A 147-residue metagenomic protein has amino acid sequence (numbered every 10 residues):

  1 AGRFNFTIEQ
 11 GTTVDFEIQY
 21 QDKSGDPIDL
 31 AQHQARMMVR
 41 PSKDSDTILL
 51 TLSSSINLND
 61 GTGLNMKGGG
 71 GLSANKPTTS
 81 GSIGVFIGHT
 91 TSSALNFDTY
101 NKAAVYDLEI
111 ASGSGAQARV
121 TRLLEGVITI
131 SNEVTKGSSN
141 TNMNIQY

Functional and structural regions predicted by a protein language model:
A1-Y147: N-terminal assembly/attachment segments of tailed bacteriophage virion structural proteins
